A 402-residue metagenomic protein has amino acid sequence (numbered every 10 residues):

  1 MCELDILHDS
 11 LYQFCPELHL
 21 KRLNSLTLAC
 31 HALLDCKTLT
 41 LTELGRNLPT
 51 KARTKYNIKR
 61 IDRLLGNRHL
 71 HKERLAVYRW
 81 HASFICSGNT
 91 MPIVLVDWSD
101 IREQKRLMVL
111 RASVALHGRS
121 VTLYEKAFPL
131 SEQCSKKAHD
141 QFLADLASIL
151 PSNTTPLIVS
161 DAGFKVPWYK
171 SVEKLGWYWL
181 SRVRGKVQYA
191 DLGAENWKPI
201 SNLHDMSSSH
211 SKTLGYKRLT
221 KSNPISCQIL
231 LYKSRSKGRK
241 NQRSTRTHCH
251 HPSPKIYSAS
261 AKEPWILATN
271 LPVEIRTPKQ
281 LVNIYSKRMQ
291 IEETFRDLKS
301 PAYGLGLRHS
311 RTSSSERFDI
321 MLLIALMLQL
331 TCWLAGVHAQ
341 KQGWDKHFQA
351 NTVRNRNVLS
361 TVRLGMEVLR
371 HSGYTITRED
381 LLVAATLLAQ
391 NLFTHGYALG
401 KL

Functional and structural regions predicted by a protein language model:
M1-T38, A76-V77, N89-P92, E103-R106 (+1 more regions): Single, function-defining residue in the core of a domain
S25-G66: A structured, charge-rich N-terminal accessory region that forms the first stable segment of a protein and links
T50-A76, K237-P252: Short N-terminal secondary-structure initiator segments
I58-H117: Active-site-proximal, Lys/Arg-enriched surface segment that forms a nucleic-acid-binding/basic interface patch
